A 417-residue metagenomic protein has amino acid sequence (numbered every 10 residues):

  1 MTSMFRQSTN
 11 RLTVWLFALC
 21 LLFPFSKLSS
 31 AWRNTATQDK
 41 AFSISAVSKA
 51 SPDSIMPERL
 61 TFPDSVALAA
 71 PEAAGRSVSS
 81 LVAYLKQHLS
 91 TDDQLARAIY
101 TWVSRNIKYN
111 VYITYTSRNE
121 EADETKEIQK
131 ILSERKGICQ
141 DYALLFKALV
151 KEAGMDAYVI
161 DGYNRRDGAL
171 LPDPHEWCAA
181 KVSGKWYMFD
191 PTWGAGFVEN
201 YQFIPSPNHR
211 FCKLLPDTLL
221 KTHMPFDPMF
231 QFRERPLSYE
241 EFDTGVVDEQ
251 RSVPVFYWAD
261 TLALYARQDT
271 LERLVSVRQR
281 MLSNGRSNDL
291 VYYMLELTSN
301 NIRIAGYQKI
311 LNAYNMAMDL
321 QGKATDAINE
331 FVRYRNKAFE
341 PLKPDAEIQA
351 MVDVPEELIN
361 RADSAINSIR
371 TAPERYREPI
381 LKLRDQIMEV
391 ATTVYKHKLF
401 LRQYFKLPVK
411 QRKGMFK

Functional and structural regions predicted by a protein language model:
M1-T37: Bacterial Sec-dependent N-terminal signal peptides
V14, P24-N34, E72-A73, L85 (+2 more regions): Mixed-charge, low-complexity segments
Q38-E134, I138: Secondary-structure boundary elements
M56, I113-T116, K126, A180-W258: Active-site rim recognition segments
S79-K86, R97-Y100, S104, Q129 (+5 more regions): Generic detector of well-ordered alpha-helical segments enriched in charged/polar residues, highlighting helical
T101, D141-C212: Hydrophobic/aromatic-rich core segments of domains that either
V103, C139, A143, P355 (+1 more regions): Alpha-helical transition-metal enzyme core signature, strongest for iron centers
R105, A148, N329-V332: Short glycine/serine- and small hydrophobic-enriched flexible loop segments
